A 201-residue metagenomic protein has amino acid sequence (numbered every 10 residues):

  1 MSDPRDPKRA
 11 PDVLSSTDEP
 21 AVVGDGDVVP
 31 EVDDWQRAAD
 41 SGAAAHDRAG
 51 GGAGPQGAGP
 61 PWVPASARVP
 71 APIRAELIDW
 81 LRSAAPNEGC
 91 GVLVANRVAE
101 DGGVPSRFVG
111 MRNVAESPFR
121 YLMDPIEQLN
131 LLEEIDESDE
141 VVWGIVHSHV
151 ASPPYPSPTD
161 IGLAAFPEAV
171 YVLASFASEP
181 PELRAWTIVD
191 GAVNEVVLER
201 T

Functional and structural regions predicted by a protein language model:
S2-V142, A151-T201: Conserved beta-strand-loop surface patch within small alpha/beta domains used for substrate/adaptor or ligand engagement
S148: Short, well-ordered beta-to-alpha junction loops that form the rim of enzyme active sites and present histidine/acidic
